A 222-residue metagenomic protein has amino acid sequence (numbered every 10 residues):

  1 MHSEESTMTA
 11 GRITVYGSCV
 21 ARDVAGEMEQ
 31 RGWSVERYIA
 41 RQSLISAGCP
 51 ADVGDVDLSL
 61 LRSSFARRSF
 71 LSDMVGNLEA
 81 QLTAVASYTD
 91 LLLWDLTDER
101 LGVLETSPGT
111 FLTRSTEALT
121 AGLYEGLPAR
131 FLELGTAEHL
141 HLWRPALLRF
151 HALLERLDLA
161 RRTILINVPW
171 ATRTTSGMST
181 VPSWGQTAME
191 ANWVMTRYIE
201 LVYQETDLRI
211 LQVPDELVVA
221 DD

Functional and structural regions predicted by a protein language model:
H2-L91: Basic, amphipathic N-terminal segments that precede the first structured/catalytic domain
A21-A25, S46-A47, R100-L104, A171-G177 (+1 more regions): Short catalytic/ligand-binding loop motif for oxyanion handling, primarily in non-cytosolic enzymes, centered on
D57-L132: A basic- and aromatic-enriched beta-loop-alpha substructure that forms the phosphate/nucleotide- and DNA/RNA-contacting
A66, L101, T120-L148, G177-M189: Surface-exposed cleft-lining segments at the edges of enzyme active sites
L147-E155, T196-E200: Generic structural signal for well-ordered alpha-helices, preferentially at hydrophobic/aromatic core positions
L157-T163: A short helix->loop->beta-strand "cap" motif at the edges of active sites that frequently abuts
L165-P169, T206-D222: Acidic carboxylate-rich catalytic motifs and surrounding loops in phosphoryl-/glycosyl-chemistry enzymes
R173-V213: Substrate-gating cap/lid alpha-helix
